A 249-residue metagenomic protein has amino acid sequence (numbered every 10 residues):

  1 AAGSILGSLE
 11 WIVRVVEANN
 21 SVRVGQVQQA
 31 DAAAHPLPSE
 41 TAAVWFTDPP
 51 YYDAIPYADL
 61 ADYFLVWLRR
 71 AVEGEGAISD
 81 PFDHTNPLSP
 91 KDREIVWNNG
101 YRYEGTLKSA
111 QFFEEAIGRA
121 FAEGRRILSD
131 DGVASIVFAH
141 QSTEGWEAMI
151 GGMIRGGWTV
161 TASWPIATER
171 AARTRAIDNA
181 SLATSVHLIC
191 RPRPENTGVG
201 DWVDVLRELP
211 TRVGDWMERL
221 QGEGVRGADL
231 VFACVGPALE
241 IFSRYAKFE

Functional and structural regions predicted by a protein language model:
A1-E249: S-adenosyl-L-methionine-dependent nucleic acid methyltransferase catalytic domains
